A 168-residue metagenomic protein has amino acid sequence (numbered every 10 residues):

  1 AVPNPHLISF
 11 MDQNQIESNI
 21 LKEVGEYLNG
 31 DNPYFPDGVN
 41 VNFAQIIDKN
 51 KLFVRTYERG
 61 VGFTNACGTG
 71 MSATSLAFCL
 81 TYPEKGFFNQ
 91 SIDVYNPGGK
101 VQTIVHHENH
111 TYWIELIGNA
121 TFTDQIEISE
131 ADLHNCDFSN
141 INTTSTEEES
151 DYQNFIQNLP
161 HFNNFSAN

Functional and structural regions predicted by a protein language model:
A1-T64, L76-N168: Active-site proximal loop and beta-alpha junction motif in alpha/beta enzyme cores
T69-A77: Short amphipathic alpha-helical face segments that pack within enzyme cores and frequently flank/anchor catalytic
